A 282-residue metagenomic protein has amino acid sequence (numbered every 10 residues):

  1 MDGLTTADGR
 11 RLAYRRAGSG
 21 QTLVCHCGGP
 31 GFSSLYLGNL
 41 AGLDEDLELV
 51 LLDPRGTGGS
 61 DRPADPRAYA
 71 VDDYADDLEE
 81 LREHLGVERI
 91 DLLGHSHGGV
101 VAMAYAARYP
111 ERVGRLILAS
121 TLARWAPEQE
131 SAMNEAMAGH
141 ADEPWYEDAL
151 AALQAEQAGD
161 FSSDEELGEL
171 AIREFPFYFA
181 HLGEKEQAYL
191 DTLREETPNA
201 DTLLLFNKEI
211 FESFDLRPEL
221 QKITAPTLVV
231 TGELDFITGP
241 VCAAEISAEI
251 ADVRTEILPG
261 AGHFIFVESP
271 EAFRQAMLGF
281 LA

Functional and structural regions predicted by a protein language model:
T6-R67, L81-R82: Conserved HGGG/HGGXW glycine-rich cap/lid loop of the alpha/beta-hydrolase fold
P54-H97, R108, Q275: Active-site loop/oxyanion-hole signature of alpha/beta-hydrolase fold enzymes
E88-A132: Conserved hydrolase catalytic core segment
I117-Q157: Flexible "cap/lid" loop of the alpha/beta hydrolase fold
W145-P218, A225: Alpha/beta-hydrolase
I223, V229-T231: Short beta-strand/loop motif that positions the catalytic acidic residue of the alpha/beta-hydrolase fold
L234-T238: Acidic catalytic loop of the alpha/beta-hydrolase fold
A261-P270, R274: Catalytic histidine-centered segment of alpha/beta-hydrolase-like enzymes
